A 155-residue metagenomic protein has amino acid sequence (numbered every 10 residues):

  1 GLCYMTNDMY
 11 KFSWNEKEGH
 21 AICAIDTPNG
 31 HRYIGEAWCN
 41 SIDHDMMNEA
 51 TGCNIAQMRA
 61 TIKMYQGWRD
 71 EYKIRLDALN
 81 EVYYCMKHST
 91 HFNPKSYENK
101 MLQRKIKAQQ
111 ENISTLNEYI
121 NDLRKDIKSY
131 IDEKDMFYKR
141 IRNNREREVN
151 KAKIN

Functional and structural regions predicted by a protein language model:
G1-K107, E111-N121, K125-V149: Catalytic phosphate/metal-binding cores of nucleic-acid and nucleotide-processing enzymes, i.e., regions that mediate
N150-N155: Short acidic DE-rich linear segments
